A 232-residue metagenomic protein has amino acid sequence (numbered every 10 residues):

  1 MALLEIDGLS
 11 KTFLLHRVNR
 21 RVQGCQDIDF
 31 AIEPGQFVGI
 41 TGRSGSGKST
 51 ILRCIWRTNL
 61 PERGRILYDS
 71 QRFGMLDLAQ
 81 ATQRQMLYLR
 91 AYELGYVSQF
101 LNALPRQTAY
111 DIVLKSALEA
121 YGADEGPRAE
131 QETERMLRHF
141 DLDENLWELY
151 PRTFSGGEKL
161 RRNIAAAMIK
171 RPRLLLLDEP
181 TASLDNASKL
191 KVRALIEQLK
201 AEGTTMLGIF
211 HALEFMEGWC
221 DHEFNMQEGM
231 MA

Functional and structural regions predicted by a protein language model:
W56: Helix-to-loop junction immediately C-terminal to a conserved catalytic motif
R65-Y88: ABC ATPase NBD Q-loop/coupling interface
F100, Q107-E119: Q-loop/switch helix immediately C-terminal to the Walker
P127-N145: Conserved ABC ATPase "signature" region
Y150-F154, E158: Conserved ABC ATPase signature
A167-M168: ABC ATPase C-loop
R171: Conserved catalytic motifs of ABC-family nucleotide-binding domains
L175-D178: Catalytic Walker B motif of ABC-type/P-loop ATPase nucleotide-binding domains
